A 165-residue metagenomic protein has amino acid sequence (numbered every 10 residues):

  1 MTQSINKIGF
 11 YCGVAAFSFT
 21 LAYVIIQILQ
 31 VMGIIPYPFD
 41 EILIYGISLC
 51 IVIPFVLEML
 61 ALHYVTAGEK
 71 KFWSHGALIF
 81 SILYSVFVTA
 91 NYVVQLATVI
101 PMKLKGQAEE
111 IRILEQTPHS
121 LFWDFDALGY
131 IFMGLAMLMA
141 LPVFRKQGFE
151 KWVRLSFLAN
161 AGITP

Functional and structural regions predicted by a protein language model:
M1-P165: Hydrophobic, aromatic-enriched alpha-helical segments typical of multi-pass transmembrane helices
